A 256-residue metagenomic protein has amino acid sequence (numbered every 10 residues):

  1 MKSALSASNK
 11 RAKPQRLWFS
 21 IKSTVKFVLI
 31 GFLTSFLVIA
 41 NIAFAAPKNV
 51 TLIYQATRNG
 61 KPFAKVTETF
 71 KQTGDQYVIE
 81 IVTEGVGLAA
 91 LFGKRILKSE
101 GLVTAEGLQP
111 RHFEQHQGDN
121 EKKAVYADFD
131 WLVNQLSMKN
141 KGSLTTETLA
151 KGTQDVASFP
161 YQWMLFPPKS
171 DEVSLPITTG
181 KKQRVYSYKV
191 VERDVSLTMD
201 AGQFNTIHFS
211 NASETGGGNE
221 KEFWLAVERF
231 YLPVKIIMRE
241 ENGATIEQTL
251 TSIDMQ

Functional and structural regions predicted by a protein language model:
M1-S23: N-terminal secretory signal peptides that target proteins for export/translocation
F27-A40: Bacterial N-terminal signal peptides
N41-A45: Sec/Tat signal peptide C-region and signal peptidase I cleavage site
A46-W131, P168-Q256: Acidic, serine/threonine-rich low-complexity disordered tracts
E121-Q162: Hydrophobic, well-structured mid-protein blocks that either form specific transmembrane helices
